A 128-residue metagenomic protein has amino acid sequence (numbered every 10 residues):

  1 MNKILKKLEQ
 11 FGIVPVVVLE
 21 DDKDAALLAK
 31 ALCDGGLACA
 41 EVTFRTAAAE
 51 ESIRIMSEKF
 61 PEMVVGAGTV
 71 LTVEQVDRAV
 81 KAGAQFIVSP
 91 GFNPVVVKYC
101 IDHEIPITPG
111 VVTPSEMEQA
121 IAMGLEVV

Functional and structural regions predicted by a protein language model:
M1-A82, D102: Conserved N-terminal beta1-alpha1 strand-loop-helix module at the mouth
A48, E74, V80-V128: Conserved anion-binding
